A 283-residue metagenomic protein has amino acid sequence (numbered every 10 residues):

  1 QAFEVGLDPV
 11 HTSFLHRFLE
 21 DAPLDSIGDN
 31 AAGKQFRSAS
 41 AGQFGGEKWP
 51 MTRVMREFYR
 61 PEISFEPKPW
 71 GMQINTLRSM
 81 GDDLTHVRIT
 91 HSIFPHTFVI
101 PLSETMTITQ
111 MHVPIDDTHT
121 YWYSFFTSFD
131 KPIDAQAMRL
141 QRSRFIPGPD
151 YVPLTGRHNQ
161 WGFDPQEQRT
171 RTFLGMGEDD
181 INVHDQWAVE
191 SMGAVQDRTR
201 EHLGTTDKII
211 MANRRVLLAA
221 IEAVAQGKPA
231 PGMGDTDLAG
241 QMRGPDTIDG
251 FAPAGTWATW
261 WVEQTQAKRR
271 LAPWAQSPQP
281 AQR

Functional and structural regions predicted by a protein language model:
Q1-R283: C-terminal catalytic domain of Rieske-type non-heme iron oxygenases
